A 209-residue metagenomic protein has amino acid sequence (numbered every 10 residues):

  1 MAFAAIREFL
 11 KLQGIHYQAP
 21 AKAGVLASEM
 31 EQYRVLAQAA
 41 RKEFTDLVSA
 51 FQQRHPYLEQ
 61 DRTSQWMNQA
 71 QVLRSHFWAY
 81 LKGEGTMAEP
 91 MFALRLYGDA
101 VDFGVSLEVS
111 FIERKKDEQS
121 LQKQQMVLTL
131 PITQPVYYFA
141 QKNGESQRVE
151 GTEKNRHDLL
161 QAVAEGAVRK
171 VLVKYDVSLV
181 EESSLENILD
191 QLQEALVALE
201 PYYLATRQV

Functional and structural regions predicted by a protein language model:
M1-H55, Q147-V209: Long, solvent-exposed, polar/charged low-complexity segments
R34-S49, F103-T129, V171-D176: Short N-terminal secondary-structure initiator segments
A50-Q65, P131-E145, A205-V209: Short glycine-rich, low-complexity/disordered patches
D61-F92, L96: Amphipathic, interaction-prone secondary-structure segments
G83-G85, L96-G98, L107-F111, V177: Short, flexible loop/turn elements at secondary-structure junctions
E84-G85, R95-L96, L128-L130, V163-A164: A general structural signal for short secondary-structure junctions and capping/turn motifs
E89-M91, A100, K170: Extracellular structured ligand-interaction cores
D99, V105-D158: Compact, glycine/acidic-enriched structural inserts
